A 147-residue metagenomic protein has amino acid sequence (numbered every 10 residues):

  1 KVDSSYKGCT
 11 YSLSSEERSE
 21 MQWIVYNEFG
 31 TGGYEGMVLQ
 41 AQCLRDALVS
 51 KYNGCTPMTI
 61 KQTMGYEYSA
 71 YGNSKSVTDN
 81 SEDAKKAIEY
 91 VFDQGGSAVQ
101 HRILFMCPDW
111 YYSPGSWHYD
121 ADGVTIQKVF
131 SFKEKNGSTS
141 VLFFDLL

Functional and structural regions predicted by a protein language model:
D3-L147: Bacterial extracytoplasmic/cell-wall-associated proteins, especially those involved in peptidoglycan
